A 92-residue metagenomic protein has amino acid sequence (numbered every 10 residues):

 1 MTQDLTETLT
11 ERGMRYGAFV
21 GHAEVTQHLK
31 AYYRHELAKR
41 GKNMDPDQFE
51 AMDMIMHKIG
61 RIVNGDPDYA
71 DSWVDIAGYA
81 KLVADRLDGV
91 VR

Functional and structural regions predicted by a protein language model:
M1-R92: Intrinsically disordered, low-complexity regulatory regions that flank transcription factor DNA-binding cores
